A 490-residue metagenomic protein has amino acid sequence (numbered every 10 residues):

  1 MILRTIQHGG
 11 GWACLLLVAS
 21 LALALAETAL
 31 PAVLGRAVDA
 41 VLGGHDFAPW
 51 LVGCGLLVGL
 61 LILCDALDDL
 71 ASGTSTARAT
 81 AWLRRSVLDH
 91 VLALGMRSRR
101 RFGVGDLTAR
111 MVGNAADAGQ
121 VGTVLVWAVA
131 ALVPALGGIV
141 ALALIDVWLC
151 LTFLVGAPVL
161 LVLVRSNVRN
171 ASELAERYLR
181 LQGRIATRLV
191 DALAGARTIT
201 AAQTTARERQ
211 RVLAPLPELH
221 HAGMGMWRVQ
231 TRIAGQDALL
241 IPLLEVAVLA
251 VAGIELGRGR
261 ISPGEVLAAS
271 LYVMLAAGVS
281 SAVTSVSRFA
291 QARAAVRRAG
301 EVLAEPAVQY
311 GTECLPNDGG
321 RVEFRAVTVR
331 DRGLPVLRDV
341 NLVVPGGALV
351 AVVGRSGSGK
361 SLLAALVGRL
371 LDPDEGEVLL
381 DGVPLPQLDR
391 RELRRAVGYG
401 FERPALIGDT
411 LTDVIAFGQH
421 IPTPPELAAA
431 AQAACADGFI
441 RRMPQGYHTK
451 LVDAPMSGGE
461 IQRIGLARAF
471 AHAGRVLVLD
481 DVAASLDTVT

Functional and structural regions predicted by a protein language model:
L3-G11, M96, G113-L125, E173-L174 (+7 more regions): An intracellular "coupling" helix at the cytosolic face of ABC transporter transmembrane type-1 domains
Q7-C64, A143, W148, P263: Transmembrane helix-loop-helix hairpins at lipid-water interfaces of multipass membrane proteins, especially the type-1
H8, L15-A22, A29, V126-R177 (+2 more regions): Transmembrane helices of ABC transporter permease
V41, A141-F153, R232-R297: Helix-loop-helix
G73-D89, V126, A130, F153-R197 (+5 more regions): Cytoplasmic coupling helices
Y272, A276-R332, D372-L379, T423-A430: ABC transporter TMD-NBD coupling linker
G368: Helix-to-loop junction immediately C-terminal to a conserved catalytic motif
P404-K450, R475: Conserved "ABC signature" C-loop
